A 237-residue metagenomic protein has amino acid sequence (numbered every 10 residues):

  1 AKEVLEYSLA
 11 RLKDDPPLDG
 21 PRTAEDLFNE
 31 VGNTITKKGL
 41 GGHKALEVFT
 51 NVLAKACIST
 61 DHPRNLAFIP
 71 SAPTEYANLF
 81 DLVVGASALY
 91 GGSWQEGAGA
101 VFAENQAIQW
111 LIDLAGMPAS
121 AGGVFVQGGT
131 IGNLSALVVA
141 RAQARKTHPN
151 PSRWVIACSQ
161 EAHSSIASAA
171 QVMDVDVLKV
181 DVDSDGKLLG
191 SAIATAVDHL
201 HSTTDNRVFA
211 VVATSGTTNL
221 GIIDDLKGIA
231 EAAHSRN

Functional and structural regions predicted by a protein language model:
K2-S120: N-terminal entrance/gating region of PLP-dependent enzymes' catalytic architecture
V4-Y7, R11, L114, Q143 (+5 more regions): Change "in soluble alpha/beta enzymes" to "in soluble alpha/beta proteins
K37-G41, S71, E75, G92-A103 (+7 more regions): Catalytic cores of large soluble enzymes that bind and process phosphate-bearing ligands
L79-F80, I108-I112, N133, A142 (+2 more regions): Cofactor-binding active-site loop characterized by glycine-rich and histidine/acidic residues
S87, G91, L111, A115-A119 (+5 more regions): Structural motif corresponding to the C-terminal cap of alpha-helices
E104-Q109, S120-P149, S165-A169: Conserved beta-loop-alpha segment that forms the PLP phosphate-binding cup at the N-terminus of a helix
Q127, P149-W154, C158-G216, L220 (+1 more regions): PLP-dependent aminotransferase-class I/II
I222-N237: Catalytic PLP-binding core of fold-type I/II PLP enzymes
